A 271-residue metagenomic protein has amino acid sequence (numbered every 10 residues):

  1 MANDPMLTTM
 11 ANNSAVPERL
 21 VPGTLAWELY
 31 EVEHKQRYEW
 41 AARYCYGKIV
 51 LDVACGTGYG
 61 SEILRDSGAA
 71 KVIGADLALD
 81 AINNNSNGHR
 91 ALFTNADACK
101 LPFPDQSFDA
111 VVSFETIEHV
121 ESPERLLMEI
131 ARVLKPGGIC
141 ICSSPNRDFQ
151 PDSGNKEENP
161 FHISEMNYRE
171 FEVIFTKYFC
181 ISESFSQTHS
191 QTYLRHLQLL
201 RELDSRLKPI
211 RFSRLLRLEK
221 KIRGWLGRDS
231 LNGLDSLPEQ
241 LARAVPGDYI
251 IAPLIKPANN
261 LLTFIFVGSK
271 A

Functional and structural regions predicted by a protein language model:
M1-P104, A110-F114, E124-L127, F161 (+4 more regions): Conserved N-terminal segment of class I S-adenosyl-L-methionine
F114-I117, S143: Residues lining the SAM
E121-R125, D152: Short N-terminal helix/helix-N-cap motif within the alpha/beta-hydrolase-1
E124-P136: A short glycine-rich, Lys/Arg-flanked "PGG" loop and its adjoining helix->strand segment in the class I
C142-S164, Y168-R169: Short, glycine-/aromatic-enriched active-site segment of Class I SAM-dependent methyltransferases
K177-R211: Substrate-binding/catalytic lobe of Class I Rossmann-like enzymes that use SAM or dcSAM, i.e., the mid-to-C-terminal
